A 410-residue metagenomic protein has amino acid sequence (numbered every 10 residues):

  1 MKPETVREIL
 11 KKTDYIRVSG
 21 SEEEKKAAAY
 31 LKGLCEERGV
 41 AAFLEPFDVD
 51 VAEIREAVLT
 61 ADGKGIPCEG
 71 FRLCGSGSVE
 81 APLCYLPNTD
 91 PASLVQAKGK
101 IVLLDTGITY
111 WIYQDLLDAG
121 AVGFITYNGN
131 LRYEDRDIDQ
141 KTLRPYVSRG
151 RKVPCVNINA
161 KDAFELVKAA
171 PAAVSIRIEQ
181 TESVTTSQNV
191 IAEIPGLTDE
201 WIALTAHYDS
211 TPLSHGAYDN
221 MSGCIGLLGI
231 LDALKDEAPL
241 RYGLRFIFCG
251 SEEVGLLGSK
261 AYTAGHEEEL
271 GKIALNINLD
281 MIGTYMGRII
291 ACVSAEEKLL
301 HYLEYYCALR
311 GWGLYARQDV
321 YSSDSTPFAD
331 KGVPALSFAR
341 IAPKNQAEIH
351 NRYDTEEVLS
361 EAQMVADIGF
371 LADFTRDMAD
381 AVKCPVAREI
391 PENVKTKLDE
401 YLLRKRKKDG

Functional and structural regions predicted by a protein language model:
M1-E23, R38, R132-D137, L143-Y146 (+3 more regions): N-terminal capping segment at the start of a domain
P3, E8-K98: Noncatalytic luminal/extracellular "stalk/propeptide" segments of secretory-pathway proteins
D14-E22, A41, L103-T106, R151-V153 (+5 more regions): Second-shell loop/turn segments in exported
C35-E36, T106, L116-L117, E200-L256 (+1 more regions): Alpha-helical metal-binding/catalytic segments enriched in His/Glu/Asp
K64-P67, C74-Y85, P91, Q140-A217 (+2 more regions): Soluble metallo-hydrolase cores and metallopeptidase-like ectodomains found primarily in the secretory/periplasmic
C68-S148, K152-P154, L314: Extracellular/luminal Protease-associated
D199, P212, C249-E348: Metal-dependent peptidase/peptidase-like ectodomains
D232, N345-G410: His/Asp/Glu-rich mid-to-C-terminal helical/loop segments that flank catalytic regions of hydrolases
